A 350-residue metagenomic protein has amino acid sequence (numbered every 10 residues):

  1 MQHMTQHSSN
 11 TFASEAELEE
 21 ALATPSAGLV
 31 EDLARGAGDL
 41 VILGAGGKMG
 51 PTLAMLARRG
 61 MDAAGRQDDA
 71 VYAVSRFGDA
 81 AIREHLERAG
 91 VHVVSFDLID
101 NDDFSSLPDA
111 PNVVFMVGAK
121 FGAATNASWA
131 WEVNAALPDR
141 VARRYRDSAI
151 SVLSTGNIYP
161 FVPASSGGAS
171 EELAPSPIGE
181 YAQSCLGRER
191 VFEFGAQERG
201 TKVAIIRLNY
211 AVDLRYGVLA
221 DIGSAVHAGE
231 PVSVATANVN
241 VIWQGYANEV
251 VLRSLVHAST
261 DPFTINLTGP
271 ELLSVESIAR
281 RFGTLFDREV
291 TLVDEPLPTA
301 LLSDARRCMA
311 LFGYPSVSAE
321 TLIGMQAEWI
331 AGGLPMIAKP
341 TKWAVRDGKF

Functional and structural regions predicted by a protein language model:
Q2-V30, A319-F350: Amphipathic terminal alpha-helices
D39, N112-V113, K120, A136-E180: Conserved Rossmann-fold NAD(P)-dependent oxidoreductase catalytic core, especially the SDR/UDP-sugar
D39-R59: N-terminal Rossmann NAD(P)H-binding glycine-rich loop of SDR-like oxidoreductase domains
P51, R76-A80, H85-V133: NAD(P)H-binding glycine-rich loop region in Rossmannoid oxidoreductase-like domains and their noncatalytic homologs
W131-A135, G167-E189, V212, Y216 (+2 more regions): Short-chain dehydrogenase/reductase
S165, L186-N240, Q244-Y246, F282: NAD(P)-dependent short-chain dehydrogenase/reductase
R207-A211, S233-I242, F263-L273, E295-P296 (+1 more regions): Glycine-rich Rossmann NAD(P)(H)-binding loop
V250-R307, T341, V345-G348: Mid/C-terminal beta-alpha module of Rossmann-like enzyme folds, strongest in SDR-family dehydrogenases/epimerases
